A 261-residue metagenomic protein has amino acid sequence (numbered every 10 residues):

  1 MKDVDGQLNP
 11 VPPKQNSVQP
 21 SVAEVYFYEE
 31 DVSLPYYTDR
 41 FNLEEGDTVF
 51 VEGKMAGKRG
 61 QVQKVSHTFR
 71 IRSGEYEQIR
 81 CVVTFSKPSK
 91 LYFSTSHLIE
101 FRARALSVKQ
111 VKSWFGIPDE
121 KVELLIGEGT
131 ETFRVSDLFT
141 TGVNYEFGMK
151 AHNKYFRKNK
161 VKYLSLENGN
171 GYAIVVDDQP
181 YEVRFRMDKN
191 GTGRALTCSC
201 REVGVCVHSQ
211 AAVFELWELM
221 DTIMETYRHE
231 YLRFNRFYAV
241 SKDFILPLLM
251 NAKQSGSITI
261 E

Functional and structural regions predicted by a protein language model:
M1-A103: Exposed beta-strand/loop interface patches that mediate assembly or binding
P20-Y26, D31, E45-T48, E52 (+1 more regions): Long, low-complexity, compositionally biased intrinsically disordered regions
